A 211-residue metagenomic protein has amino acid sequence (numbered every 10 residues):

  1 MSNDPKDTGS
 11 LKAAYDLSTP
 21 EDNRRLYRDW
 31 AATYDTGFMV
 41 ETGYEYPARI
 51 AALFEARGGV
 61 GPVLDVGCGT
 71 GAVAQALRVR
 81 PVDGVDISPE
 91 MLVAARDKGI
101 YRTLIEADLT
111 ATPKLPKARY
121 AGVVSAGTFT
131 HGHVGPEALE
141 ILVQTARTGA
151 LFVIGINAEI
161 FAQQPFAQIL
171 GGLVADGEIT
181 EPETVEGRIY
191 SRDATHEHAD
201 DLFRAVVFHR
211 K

Functional and structural regions predicted by a protein language model:
S2-E55: Conserved class I S-adenosyl-L-methionine
L64-P113: Class I SAM-dependent methyltransferase SAM/SAH-binding core
P113-V123: A short acidic, Gly/Pro-enriched loop at the edge of an enzyme's catalytic core that lines a small-molecule cofactor
A121-G135: A short SAM/SAH-binding and catalytic strip from SAM-dependent methyltransferases
E137-T148: A short glycine-rich, Lys/Arg-flanked "PGG" loop and its adjoining helix->strand segment in the class I
G149-A158: Conserved beta-strand signature within the Rossmann-like core of class I S-adenosyl-L-methionine
Q164-E186: Conserved Class I S-adenosyl-L-methionine
E178-K211: Class I S-adenosyl-L-methionine
